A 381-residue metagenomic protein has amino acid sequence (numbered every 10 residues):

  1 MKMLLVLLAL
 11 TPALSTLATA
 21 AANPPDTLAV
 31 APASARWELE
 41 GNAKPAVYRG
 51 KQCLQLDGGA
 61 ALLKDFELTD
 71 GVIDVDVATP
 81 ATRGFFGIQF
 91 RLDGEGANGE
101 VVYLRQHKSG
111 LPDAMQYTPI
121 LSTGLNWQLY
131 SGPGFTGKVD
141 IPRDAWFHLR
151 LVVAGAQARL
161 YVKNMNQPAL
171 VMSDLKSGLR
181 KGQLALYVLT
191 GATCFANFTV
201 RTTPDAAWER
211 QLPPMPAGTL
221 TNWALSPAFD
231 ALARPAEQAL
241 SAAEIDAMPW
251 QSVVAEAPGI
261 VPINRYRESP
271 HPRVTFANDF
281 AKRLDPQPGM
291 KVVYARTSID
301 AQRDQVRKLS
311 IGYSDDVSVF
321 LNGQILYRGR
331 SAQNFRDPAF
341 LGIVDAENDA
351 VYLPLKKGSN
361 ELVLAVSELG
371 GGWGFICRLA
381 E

Functional and structural regions predicted by a protein language model:
P24-D26, V72, D76-V77, A81-H107 (+3 more regions): Accessory carbohydrate-binding/adhesion or oligomerization-edge regions at the termini of glycan-active proteins
A29-K51, P258-V261: Extracellular glycan-recognition surfaces and repeat-rich motifs
K44-G59, G71: Short carbohydrate-recognition loop motifs
G59-D65, F135-I141, L184-A185, K282-Q287 (+3 more regions): Beta-strand-rich interaction surfaces with strong enrichment in secreted/lumenal proteins
L125-H148: Short, aromatic/His-centered strand-loop micro-motif at the edge of beta-sheets
I141-V171, D316-L326: Carbohydrate-binding surfaces in secreted/extracellular proteins
L170-A196, F335-E347: Flexible glycan-contacting loops in extracellular carbohydrate-active proteins
V306-F320, L362: Aromatic-lined ligand-binding clefts that engage carbohydrates, nucleic acids, or primary amines
